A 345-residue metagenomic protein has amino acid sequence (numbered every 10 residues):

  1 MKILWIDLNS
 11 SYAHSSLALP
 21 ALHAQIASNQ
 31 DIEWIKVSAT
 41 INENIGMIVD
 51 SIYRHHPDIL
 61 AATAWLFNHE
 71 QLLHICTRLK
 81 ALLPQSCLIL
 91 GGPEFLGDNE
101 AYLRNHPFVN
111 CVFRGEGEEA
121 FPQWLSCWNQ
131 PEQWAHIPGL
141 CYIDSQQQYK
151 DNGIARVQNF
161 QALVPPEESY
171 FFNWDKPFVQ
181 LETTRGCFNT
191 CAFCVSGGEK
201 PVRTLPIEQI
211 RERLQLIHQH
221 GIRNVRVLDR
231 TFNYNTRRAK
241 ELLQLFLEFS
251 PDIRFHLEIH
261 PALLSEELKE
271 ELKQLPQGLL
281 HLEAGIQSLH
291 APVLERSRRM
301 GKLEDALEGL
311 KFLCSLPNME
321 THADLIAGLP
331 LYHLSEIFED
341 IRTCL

Functional and structural regions predicted by a protein language model:
M1, I137, C141-Q180: N-terminal [4Fe-4S]-dependent radical SAM core
K2, A18, Q25, W34-G153: Glycine-rich beta-alpha loop elements in corrinoid/cobalamin-binding modules across cobalamin-dependent enzymes
K2-S11: Nucleotide-activated donor-dependent transferases that construct or modify glycoconjugates
I3, W34, L88, I137-P138 (+4 more regions): Hydrophobic/aromatic residues located in beta-strands of well-ordered beta-sheets within soluble catalytic
Y12-A18: Short N-terminal binding/cap micro-motifs at the start of the first secondary-structure element
H56-L60, I222, L345: Proline-aspartate-enriched helix->loop->beta-strand connector
N99-N105, E270-L272, P330-L345: Catalytic cores of alpha/beta
Q161-P317, A327-L329: Radical SAM [4Fe-4S] cluster-binding motif and immediate context
